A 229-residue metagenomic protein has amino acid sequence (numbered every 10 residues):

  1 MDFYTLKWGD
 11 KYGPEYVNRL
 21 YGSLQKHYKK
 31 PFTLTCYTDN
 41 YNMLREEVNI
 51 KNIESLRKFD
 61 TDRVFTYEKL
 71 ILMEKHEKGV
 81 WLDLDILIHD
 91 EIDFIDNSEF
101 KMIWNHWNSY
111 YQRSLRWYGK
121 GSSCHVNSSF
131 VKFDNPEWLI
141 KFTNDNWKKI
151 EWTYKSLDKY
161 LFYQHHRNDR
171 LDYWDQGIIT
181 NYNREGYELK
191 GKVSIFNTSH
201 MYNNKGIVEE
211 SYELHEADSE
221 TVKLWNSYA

Functional and structural regions predicted by a protein language model:
M1-F3: Extreme N-terminal starter segment of soluble prokaryotic enzymes
T5-R19, K30, C36, E46-V48 (+1 more regions): A glycosyltransferase accessory/donor-loop signature
G13-Y16, F59-V64, S109-G119, N204-I207: Short, charged, surface-exposed secondary-structure boundary motifs
K30, K69, L82, V126-S129 (+2 more regions): Residues that flank catalytic or metal-binding motifs in active/ligand-binding sites
T38-N40: Residues in the short beta-alpha loop(s) of Rossmann-like NAD(P)-binding domains
N42, N49-R57, F65-Y111, F133-P136: GT-A fold catalytic core of metal-dependent nucleotide-sugar glycosyltransferases, centered on the diacidic
I92-D158: Conserved catalytic core of nucleotide-sugar-dependent glycosyltransferases
